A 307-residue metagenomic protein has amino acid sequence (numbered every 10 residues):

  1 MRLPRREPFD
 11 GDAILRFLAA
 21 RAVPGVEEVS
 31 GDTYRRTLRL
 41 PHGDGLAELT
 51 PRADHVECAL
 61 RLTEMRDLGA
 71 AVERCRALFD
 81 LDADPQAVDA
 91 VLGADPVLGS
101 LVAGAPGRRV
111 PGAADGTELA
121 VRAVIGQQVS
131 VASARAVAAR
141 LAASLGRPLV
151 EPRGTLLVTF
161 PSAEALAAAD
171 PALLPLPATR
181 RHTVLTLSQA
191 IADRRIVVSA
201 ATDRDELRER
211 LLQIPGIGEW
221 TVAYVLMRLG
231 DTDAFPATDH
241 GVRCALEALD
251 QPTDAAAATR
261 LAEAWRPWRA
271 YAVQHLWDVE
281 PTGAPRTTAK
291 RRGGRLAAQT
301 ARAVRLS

Functional and structural regions predicted by a protein language model:
M1-S307: HhH-family (HhH-GPD) DNA N-glycosylase catalytic core used in base-excision repair
